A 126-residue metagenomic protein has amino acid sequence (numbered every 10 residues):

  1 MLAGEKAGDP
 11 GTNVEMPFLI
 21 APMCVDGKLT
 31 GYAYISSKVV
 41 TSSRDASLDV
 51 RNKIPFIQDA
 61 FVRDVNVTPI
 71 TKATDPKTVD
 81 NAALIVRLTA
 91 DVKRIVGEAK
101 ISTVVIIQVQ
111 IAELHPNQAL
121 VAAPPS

Functional and structural regions predicted by a protein language model:
M1-S126: Flexible, low-complexity charged segments
